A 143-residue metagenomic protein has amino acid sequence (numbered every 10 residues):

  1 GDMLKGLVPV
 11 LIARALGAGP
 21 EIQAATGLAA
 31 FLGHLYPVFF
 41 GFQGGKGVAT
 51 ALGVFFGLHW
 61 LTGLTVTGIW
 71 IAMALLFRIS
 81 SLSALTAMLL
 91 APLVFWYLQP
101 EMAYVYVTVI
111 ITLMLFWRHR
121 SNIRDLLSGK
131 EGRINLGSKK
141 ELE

Functional and structural regions predicted by a protein language model:
G1-L7, Y36-A49, L75-T86, R118-E143: Interhelical loop and helix-boundary elements at the membrane-water interface of polytopic inner-membrane proteins
G1-R14, T26: Multi-pass membrane catalytic core of lipid/isoprenoid biosynthesis enzymes
A13-L16, A29, G33, G47-F77 (+1 more regions): Interfacial segments of multi-pass membrane proteins
E21-A24, Q43-G44, L61-V66, I79-S83: Short, structured loop/turn "capping" segments at alpha-beta junctions
A24, A30-Y36, G41: Catalytic donor/gating beta->alpha subdomain of glycosyltransferases that bind UDP-sugars
L64, S80-A87, Q99-I111: Loop-to-transmembrane alpha-helix initiation sites
L98-Y106, W117-D125: Glycine-rich phosphate/pyrophosphate-binding loop and the adjoining helix
T112-F116: Alpha-helical transmembrane segments
